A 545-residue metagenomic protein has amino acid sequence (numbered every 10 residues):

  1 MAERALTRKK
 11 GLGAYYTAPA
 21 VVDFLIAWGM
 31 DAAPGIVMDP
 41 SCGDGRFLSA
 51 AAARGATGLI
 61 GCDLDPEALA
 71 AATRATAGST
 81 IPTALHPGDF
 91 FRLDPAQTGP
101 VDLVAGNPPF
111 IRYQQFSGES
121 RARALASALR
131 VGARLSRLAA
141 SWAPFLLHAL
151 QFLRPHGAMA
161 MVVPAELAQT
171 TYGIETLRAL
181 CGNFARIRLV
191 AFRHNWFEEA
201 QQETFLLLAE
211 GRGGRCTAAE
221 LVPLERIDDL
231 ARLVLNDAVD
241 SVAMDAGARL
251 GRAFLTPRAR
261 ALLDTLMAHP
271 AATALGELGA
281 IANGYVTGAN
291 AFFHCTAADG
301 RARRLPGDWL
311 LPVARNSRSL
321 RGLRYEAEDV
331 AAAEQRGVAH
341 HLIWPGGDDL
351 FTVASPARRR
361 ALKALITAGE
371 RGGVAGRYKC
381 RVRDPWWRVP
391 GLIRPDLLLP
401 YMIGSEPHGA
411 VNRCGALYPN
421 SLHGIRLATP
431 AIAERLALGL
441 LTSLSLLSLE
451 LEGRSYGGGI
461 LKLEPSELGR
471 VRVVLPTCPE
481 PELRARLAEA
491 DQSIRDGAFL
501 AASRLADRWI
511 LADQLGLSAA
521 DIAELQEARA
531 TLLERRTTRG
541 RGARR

Functional and structural regions predicted by a protein language model:
M1-A77, D89, D94, P108 (+4 more regions): Class I S-adenosyl-L-methionine
K10-G11, T17-F24, S41-S49, A56 (+2 more regions): Signature of N6-adenine DNA methyltransferases within the class I
F24, W28, A50, R54 (+5 more regions): Generic, well-ordered alpha-helical scaffold segments in large soluble proteins
G35, D102, D396: Conserved acidic residues
T57, S79-T83, A185: A short helix-to-beta-strand connector/capping loop
I60-C62, H86, A160, V190 (+2 more regions): Hydrophobic/aromatic beta-strand patches that form the interior of the parallel beta-sheet core in alpha/beta enzyme
A259-E480, A485, E489-Q492, F499: Polybasic, glycine- and aromatic-enriched phosphate-binding surface used to engage nucleic acids
R544-R545: Non-globular, low-complexity intrinsically disordered regions
